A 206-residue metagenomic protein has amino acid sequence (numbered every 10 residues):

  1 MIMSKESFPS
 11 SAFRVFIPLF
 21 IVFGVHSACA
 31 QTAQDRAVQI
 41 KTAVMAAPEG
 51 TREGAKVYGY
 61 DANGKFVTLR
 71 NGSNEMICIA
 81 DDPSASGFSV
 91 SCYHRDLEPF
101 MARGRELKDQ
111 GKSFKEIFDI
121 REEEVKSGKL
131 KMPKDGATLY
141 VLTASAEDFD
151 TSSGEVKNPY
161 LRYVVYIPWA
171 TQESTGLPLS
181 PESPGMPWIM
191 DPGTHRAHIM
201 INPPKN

Functional and structural regions predicted by a protein language model:
M1-A12: N-terminal secretory signal peptides that target proteins for export/translocation
I2, A28-Q31: Intrinsic N-terminal pre-sequences and regulatory tails
R14-G24: Bacterial N-terminal signal peptides
Q31-N206: Primary mode marks residue(s) on the alpha4-beta5-alpha5 output face of response regulator receiver
